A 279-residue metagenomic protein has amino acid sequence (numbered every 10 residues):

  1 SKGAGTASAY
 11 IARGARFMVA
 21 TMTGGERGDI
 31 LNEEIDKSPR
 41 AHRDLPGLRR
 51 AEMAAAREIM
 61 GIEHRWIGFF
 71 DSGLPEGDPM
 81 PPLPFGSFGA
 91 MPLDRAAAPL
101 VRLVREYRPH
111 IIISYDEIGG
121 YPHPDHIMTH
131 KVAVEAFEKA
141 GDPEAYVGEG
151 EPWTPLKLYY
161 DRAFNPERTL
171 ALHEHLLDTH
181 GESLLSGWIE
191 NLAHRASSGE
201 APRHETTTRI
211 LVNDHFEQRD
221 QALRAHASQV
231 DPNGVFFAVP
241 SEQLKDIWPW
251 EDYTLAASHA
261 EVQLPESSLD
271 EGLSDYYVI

Functional and structural regions predicted by a protein language model:
S1-Y107, E135, Q243, T254-A257 (+1 more regions): Active-site rim/loop-helix segments in enzyme catalytic domains that contact anionic ligands
G77-P81, F85-I279: Metal-dependent de-N-acetylase/amidase catalytic core
